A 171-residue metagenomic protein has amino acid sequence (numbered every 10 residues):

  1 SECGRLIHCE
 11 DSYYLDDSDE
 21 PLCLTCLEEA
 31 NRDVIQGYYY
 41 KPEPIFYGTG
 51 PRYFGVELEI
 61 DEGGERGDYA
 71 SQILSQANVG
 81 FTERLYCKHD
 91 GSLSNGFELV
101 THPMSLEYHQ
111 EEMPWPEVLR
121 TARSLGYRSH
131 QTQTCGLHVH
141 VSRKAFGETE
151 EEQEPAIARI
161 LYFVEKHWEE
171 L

Functional and structural regions predicted by a protein language model:
S1, L6-C9, E20-C26: Zinc-coordinating Cys/His ligand positions in small cysteine/histidine-rich zinc-finger domains
H8, H89, H102, H109 (+3 more regions): Histidine (H) residue identity feature
Y14-G126: Terminal catalytic/cofactor-binding subdomain
E28, S124-Y127, Y162-E169: Generic surface-pattern signal
E59, P103-M104, H140-E151: Charged, low-complexity surface segments at secondary-structure and domain boundaries
S94-E98, H130-F146: Histidine-centered divalent-metal-coordination microenvironment in nucleic-acid enzymes
Y108-L119, A145-L171: Helical (often loop-to-helix) elements that flank the catalytic cores of nucleotide-handling enzymes
